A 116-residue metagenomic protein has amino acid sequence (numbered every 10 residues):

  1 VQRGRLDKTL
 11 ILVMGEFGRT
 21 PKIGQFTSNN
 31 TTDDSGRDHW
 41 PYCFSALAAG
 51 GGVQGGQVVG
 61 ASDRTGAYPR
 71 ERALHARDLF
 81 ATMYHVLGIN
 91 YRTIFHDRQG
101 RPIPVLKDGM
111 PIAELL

Functional and structural regions predicted by a protein language model:
V1-L116: Ligand-binding pockets and gating/stacking loops
